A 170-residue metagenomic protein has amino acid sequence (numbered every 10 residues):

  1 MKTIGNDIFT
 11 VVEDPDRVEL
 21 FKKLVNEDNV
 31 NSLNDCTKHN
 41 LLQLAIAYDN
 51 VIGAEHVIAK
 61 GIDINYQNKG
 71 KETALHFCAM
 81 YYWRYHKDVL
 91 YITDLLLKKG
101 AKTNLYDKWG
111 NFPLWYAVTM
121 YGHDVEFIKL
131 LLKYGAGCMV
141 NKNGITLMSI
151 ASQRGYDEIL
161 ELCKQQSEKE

Functional and structural regions predicted by a protein language model:
M1-E55, A59, K69, K169-E170: Intrinsically disordered, low-complexity regulatory segments in ankyrin-centric signaling systems
M1-V11, K99, Y134, K142-I145 (+1 more regions): Ankyrin-repeat-protein effector appendages
V11-D16, L44-N50, F77-V89, Y116-D124 (+1 more regions): Ankyrin repeat A-helix N-terminal signature
E19-L20, I52-G53, Y91-I92, E126-F127 (+1 more regions): Conserved ankyrin/ankyrin-like repeat signature
K22-N29, E55-D63, I92-K102, K129-G137 (+1 more regions): Ankyrin repeat domain, specifically the short helix-to-loop turn at the C-terminus of the second helix of each repeat
S32-N34, I64-Q67, T103-Y106, C138-K142: Ankyrin repeat boundary signal
T37-K38, K71, G110, G144: Start-of-repeat signature of ankyrin repeats
N68-E72, H76-Y85, D94: Alpha-helical adaptor scaffolds
